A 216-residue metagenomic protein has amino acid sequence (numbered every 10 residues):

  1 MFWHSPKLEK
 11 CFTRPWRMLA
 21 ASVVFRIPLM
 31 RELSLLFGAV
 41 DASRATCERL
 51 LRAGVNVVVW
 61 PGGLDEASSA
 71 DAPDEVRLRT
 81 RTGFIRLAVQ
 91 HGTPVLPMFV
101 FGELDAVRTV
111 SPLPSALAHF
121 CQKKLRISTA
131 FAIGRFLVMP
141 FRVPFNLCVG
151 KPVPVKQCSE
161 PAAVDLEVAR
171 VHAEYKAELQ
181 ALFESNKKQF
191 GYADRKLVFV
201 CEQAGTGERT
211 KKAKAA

Functional and structural regions predicted by a protein language model:
M1-G54, G63-T80: Catalytic core of membrane glycerolipid acyltransferases/transacylases, capturing the structured, soluble-facing
R49-A216: Non-catalytic C-terminal accessory region of glycerolipid acyltransferases and related lyso-lipid remodeling enzymes
